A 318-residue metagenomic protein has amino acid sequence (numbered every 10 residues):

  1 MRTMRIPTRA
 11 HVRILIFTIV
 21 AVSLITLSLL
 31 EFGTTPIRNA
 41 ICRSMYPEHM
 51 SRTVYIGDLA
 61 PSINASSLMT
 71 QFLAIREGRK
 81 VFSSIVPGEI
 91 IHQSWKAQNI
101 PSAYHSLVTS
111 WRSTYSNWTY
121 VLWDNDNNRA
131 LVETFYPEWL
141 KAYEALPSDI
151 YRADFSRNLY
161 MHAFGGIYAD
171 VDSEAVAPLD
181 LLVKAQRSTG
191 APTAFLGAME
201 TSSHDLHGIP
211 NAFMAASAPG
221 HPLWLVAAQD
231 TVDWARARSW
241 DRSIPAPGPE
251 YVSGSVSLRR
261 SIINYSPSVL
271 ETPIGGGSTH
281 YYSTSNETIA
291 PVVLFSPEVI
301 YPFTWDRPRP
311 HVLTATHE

Functional and structural regions predicted by a protein language model:
R2-A153, A169-E318: Glycosyltransferase-associated regions of secretory-pathway enzymes, highlighting luminal stem/catalytic domains
D154-G166: Small-residue hinge/turn detector
